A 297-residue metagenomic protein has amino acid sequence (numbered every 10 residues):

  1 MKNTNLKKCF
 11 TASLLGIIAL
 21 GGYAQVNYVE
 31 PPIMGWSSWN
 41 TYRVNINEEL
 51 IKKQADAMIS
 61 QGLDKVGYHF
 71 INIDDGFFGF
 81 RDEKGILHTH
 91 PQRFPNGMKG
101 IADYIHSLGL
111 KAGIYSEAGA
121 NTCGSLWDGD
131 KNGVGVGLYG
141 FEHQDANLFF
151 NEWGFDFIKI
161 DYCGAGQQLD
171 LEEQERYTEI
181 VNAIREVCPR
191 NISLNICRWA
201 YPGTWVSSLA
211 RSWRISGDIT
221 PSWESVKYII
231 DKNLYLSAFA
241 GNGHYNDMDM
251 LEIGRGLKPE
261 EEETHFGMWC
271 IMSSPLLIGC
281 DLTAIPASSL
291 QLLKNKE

Functional and structural regions predicted by a protein language model:
M1-Q25: Bacterial Sec-dependent N-terminal signal peptides
Q25-K52, A57: N-terminal module-boundary/linker segments of secreted carbohydrate-active enzymes
Y28, P32-S38, G67-D74, K111-S116 (+7 more regions): Structural recognition of the beta-strand scaffold that forms the well-ordered cores of secreted hydrolase catalytic
S38-I46, T89-P91, G166-L169, L257: Second-shell loop/turn segments in exported
W39-T41, G76, E117-N121, C163-A165 (+3 more regions): Active-site beta-loop-alpha junctions enriched in small/polar residues
Q54, M58-L169: Aromatic-lined carbohydrate-binding/catalytic grooves of carbohydrate-active enzymes
F141, E175, V187, N191-D281: Glycan-recognition surfaces
L277-E297: Glycan-recognition and catalytic regions of carbohydrate-active enzymes
